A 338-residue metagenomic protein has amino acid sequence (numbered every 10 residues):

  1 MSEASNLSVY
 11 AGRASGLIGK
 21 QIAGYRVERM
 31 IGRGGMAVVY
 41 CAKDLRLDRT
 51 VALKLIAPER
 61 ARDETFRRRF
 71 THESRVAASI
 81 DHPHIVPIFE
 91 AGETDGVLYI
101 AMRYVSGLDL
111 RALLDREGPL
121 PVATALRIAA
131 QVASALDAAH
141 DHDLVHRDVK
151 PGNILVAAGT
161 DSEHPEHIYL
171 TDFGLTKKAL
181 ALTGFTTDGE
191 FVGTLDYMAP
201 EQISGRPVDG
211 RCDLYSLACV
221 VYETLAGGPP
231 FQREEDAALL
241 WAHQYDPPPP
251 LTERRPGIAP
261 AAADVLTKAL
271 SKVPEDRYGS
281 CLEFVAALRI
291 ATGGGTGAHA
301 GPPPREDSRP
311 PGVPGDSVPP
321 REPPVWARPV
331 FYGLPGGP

Functional and structural regions predicted by a protein language model:
Y10, A61-T65, A157-P200, S204-P207: Activation segment of protein kinases
E28-G34, V39: Protein kinase glycine-rich loop
K43, L136-D137, H146, L155 (+1 more regions): C-terminal lobe helix-coil module of Hanks-type protein kinase domains
K43-T50: Conserved N-lobe loop of protein kinases adjacent to the ATP-binding glycine-rich P-loop
A57-S79: AlphaC helix of the eukaryotic protein kinase fold
A91: Activation-segment/catalytic-loop signature of the eukaryotic protein kinase fold
D95-D109, L113: Conserved short submotifs of the Hanks-type protein kinase catalytic core that shape the nucleotide-binding pocket
I128-A129: Activation segment signature within eukaryotic-like protein kinase domains
